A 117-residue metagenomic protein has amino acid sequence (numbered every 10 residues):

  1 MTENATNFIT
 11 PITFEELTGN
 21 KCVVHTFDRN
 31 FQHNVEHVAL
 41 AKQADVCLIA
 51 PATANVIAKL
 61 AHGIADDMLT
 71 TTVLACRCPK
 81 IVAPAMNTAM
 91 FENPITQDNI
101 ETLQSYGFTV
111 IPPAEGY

Functional and structural regions predicted by a protein language model:
M1-I81, T88-Y117: A cross-family phosphate/adenosyl-ligand binding-site feature
